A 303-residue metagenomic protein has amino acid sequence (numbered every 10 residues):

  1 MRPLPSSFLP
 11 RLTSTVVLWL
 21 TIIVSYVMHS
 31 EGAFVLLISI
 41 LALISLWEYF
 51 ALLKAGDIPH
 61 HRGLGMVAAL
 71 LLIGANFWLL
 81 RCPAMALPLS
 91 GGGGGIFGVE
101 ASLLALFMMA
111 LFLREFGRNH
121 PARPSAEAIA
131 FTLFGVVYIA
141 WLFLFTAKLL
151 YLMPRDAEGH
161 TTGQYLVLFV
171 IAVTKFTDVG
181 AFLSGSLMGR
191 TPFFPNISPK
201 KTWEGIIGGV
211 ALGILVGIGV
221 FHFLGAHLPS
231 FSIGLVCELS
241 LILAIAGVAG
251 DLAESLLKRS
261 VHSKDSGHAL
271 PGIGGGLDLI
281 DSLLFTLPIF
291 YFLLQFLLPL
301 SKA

Functional and structural regions predicted by a protein language model:
M1-I242: Membrane-embedded alpha-helical bundles of polytopic integral membrane proteins
L12, Y49, V179, L252-S255 (+1 more regions): Generic detector of well-ordered alpha-helical packing
L113-R114, A249-D265: Transmembrane alpha-helical segments of integral membrane proteins
S260-S282: Interfacial loop-to-transmembrane junctions
L293-A303: Juxtamembrane boundary at the C-terminal end of a transmembrane helix
